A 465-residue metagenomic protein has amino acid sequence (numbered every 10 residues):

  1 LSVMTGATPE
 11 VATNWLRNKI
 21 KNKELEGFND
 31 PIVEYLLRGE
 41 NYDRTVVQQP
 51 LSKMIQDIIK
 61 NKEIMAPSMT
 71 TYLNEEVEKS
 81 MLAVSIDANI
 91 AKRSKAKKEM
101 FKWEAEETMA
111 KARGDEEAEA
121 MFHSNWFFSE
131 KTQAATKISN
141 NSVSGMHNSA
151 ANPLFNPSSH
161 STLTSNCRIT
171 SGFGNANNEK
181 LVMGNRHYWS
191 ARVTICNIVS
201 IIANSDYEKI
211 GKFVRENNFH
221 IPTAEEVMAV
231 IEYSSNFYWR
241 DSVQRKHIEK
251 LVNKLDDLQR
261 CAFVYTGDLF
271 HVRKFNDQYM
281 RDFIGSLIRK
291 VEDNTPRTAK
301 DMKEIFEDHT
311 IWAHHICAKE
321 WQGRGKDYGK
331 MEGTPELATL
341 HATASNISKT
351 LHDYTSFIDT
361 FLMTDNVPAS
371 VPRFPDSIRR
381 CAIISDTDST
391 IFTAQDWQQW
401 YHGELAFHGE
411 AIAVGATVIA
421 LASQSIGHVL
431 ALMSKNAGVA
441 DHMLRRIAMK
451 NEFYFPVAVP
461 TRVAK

Functional and structural regions predicted by a protein language model:
L1-K465: Conserved acidic
